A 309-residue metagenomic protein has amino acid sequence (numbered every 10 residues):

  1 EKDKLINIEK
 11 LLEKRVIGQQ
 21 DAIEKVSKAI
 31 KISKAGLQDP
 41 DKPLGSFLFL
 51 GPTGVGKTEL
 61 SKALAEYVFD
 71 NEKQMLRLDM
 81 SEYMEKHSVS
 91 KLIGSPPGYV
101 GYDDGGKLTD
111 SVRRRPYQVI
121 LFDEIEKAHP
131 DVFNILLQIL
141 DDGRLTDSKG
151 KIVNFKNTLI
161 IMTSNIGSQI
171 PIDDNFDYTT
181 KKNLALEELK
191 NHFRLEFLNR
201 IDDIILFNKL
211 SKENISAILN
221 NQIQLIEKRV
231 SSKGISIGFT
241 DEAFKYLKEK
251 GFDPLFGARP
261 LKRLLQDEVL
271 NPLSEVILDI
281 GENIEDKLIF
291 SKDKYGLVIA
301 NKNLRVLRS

Functional and structural regions predicted by a protein language model:
E1-S309: AAA+ P-loop NTPase nucleotide-binding core of proteostasis motors
